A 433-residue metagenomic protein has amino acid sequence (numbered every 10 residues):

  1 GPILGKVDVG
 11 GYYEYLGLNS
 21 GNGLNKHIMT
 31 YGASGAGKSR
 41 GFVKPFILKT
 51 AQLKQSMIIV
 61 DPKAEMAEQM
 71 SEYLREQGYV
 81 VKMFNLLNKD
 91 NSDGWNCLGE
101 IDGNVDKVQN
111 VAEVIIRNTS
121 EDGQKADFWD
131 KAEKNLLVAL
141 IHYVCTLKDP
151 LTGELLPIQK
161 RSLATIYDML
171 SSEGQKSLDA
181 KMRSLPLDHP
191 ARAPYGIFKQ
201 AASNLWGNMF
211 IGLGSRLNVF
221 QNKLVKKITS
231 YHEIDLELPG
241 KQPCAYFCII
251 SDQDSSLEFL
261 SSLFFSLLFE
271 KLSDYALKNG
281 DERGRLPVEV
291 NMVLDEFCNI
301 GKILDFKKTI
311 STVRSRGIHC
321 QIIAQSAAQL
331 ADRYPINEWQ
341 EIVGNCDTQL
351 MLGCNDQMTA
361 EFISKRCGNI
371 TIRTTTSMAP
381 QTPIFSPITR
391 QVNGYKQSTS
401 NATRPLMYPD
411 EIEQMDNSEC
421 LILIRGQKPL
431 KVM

Functional and structural regions predicted by a protein language model:
I3-E14, N19-C320, A328, R333-I336 (+1 more regions): P-loop NTPase motor domains
I310-T312, R316-I424: Conserved ATP-driven motor cores of ASCE-family P-loop NTPases powering translocation/secretion/packaging/pilus
